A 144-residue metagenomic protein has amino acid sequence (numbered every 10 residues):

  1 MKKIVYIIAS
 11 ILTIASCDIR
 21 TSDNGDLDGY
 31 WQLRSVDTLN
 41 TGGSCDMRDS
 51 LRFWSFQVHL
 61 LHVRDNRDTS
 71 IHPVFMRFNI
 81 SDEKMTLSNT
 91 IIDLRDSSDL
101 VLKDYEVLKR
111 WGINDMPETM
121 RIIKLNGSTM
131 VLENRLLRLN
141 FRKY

Functional and structural regions predicted by a protein language model:
K2-I8: Sec-dependent signal peptide recognition, specifically the positively charged N-region followed immediately by
T13-S16: C-terminal motif of bacterial Sec signal peptides marking the signal peptidase cleavage site
D18-N24: Bacterial lipoprotein signal-peptidase II cleavage site
W31-Q32: Short beta-strand edge/turn micro-motifs at domain boundaries
D37-S44, R48, L60-L125: Contiguous, well-ordered beta-strand patches that form the walls/edges of small beta-barrel/beta-sandwich domains
F53-W54, V58-L60: Conserved beta-hairpin
T119-N140: Short, exposed beta-strand-loop hairpins at the edges of beta-sheets in extracellular/periplasmic proteins
K143-Y144: Short, solvent-exposed mixed-charge patches
